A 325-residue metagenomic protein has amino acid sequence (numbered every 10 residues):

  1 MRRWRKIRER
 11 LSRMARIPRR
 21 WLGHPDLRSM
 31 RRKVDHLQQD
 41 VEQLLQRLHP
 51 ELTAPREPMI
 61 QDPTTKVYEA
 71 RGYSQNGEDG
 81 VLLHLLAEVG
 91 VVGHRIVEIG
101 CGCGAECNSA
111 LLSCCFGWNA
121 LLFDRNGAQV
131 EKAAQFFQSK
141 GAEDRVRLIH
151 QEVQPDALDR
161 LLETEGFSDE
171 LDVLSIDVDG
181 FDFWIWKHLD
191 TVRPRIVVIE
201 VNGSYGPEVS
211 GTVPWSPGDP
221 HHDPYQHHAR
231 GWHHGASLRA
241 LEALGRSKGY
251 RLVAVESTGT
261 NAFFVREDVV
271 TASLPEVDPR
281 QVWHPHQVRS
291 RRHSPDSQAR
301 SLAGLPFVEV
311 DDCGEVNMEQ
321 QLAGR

Functional and structural regions predicted by a protein language model:
I7, L11-M59: Heptad-repeat coiled-coil amphipathic alpha-helices that mediate oligomerization/assembly
Q43-G90, V97, L161, E208-R325: Rossmann-like AdoMet/SAM-dependent catalytic core
K66-T164, V173-I176, S294-P295: SAM cofactor-binding core of SAM-dependent methyltransferases, primarily the Rossmann-like beta-alpha-beta module
V89, G102-A105, N126-Q129, Q154 (+4 more regions): Short, solvent-exposed loop/turn segments at secondary-structure junctions
R95-C103, R147-P224: Active-site segment flanking the S-adenosylmethionine/decSAM binding pocket in AdoMet-dependent transferases
E98, L122, S175, I196-E200 (+2 more regions): A structural signal for short, well-ordered beta-strand segments and their strand-loop junctions that often border
E106-A110, K132-A134, W184-H188, V209-S210 (+1 more regions): A short acidic (Asp/Glu
C115-F116, V192, K248: Short, structured coil segments at secondary-structure junctions
